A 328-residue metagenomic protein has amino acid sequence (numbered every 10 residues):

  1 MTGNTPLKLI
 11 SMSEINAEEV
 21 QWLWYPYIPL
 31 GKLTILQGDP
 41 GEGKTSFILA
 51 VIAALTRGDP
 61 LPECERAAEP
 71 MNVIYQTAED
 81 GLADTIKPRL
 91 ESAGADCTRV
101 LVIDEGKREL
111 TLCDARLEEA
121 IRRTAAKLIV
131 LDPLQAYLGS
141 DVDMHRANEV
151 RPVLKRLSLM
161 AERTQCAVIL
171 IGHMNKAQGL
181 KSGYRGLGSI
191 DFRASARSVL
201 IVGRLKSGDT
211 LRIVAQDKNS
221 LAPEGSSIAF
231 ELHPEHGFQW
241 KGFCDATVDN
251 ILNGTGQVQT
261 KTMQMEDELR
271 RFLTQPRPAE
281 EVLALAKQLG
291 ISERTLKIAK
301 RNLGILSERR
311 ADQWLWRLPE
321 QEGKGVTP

Functional and structural regions predicted by a protein language model:
M1-E18: Detector for small/aliphatic-rich hydrophobic stretches
T2-L7, P40, R122-A125, R163-T164 (+1 more regions): C-terminal regions of RecA-like/P-loop NTPase motor modules
G3, E18-E19, L23-Y25, P40-E42 (+7 more regions): Conserved inter-motif catalytic segment of the P-loop NTP-binding fold
L30-T34, M71: Pre-Walker A (Motif I) flank of P-loop NTPase domains
I35, G41, S46, Q76 (+4 more regions): Phosphate-binding/switch region of NTP-binding enzymes
F47, V51: Hydrophobic positions on the alpha1 helix immediately C-terminal to the Walker A/P-loop
T56: Gly/Ala-rich phosphate-binding loop of Rossmann-like dinucleotide-binding domains, activating on the conserved
